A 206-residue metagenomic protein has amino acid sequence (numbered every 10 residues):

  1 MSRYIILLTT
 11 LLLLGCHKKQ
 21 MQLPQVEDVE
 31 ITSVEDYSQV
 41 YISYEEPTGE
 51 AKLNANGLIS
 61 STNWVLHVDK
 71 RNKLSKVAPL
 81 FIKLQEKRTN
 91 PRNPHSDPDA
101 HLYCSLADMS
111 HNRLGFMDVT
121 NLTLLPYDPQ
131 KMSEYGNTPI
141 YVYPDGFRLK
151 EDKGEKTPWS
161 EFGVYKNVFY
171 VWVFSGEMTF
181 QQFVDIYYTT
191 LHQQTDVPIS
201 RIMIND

Functional and structural regions predicted by a protein language model:
M1-Y4: Positively charged n-region of N-terminal signal peptides that target proteins for export
I6-L11: Sec-dependent N-terminal signal peptides
L13-G15: C-terminal motif of bacterial Sec signal peptides marking the signal peptidase cleavage site
H17-D206: Long, low-hydrophobicity, acidic/polar, solvent-exposed interaction domains
